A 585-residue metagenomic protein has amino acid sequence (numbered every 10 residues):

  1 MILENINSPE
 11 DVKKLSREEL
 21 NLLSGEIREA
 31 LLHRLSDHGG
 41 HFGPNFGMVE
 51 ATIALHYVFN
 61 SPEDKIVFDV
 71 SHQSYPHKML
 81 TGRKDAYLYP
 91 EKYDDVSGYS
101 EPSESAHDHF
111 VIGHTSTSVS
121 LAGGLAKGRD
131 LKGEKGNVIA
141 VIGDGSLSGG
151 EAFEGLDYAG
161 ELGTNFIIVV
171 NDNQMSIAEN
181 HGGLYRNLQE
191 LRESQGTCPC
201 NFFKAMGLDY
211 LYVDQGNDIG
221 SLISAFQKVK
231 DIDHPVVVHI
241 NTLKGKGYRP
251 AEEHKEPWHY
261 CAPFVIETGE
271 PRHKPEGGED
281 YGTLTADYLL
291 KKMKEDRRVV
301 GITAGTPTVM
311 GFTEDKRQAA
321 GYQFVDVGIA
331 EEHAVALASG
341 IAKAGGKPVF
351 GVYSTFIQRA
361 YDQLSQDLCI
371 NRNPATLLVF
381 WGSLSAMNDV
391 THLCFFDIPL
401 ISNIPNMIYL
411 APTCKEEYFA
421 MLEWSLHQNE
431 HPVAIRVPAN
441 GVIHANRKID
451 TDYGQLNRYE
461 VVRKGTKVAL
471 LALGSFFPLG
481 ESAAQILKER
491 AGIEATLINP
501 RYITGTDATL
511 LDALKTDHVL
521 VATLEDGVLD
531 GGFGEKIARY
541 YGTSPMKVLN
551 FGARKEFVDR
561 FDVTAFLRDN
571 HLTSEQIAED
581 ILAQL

Functional and structural regions predicted by a protein language model:
M1-M79, K204, Q215: N-terminal amphipathic, basic-rich helices that act as targeting or association modules
E29-S36, D95-I112, G133-I139, T313-G328 (+3 more regions): Glycine/charged-rich beta-loop-alpha catalytic/anionic-binding loops adjacent to active sites
G40-M48, F68-H72, E101-S120, I142-S146 (+7 more regions): Active-site nucleophile and cofactor-binding loops and adjacent substrate-binding regions of central metabolic enzymes
H41-L162, V299, A304, T313-E314 (+1 more regions): Cofactor-binding active-site loop characterized by glycine-rich and histidine/acidic residues
K65, Y248-Q358, Q363-N373, A472-G474: Non-catalytic terminal/interface segments that mediate subunit docking, oligomerization, and allosteric communication
Q73, D108-V265, E270-G278, G282-D287 (+1 more regions): Glycine-rich ThDP/TPP pyrophosphate-binding loop and its adjacent helix/strand module within ThDP-dependent enzymes
A86-V96, E161-M175, C369-W381: A glycine-rich helix N-cap at a beta->alpha junction
P271-H273, A386-N388, I408, V528 (+1 more regions): Peripheral docking tails and interdomain loops at the edges of cofactor- or intermediate-handling domains
